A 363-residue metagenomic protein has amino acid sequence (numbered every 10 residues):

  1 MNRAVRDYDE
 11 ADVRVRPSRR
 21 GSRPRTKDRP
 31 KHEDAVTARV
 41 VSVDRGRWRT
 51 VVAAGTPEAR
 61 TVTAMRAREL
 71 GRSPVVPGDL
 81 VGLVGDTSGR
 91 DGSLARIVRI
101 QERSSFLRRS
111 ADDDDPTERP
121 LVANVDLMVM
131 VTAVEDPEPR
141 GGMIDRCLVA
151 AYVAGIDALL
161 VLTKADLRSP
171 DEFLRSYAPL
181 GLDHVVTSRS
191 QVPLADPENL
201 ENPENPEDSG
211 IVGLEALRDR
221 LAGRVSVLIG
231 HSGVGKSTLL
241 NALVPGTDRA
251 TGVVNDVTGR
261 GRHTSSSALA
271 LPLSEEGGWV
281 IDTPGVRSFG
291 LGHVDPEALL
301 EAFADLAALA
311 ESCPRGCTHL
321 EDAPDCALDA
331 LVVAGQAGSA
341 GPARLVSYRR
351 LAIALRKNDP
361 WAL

Functional and structural regions predicted by a protein language model:
M1-Y8, R16, K31-D34, A53 (+11 more regions): Helix-rich effector regions associated with P-loop NTPase G domains
R39-S42, R99: A residue-level detector for short acidic-glycine micro-motifs
G46-T50: Short aromatic-glycine-enriched beta-strand elements
T87-R108, N124-D145, I156-S169: Conserved Switch II/interswitch segment of TRAFAC-class P-loop GTPases
K164-V234: Canonical P-loop GTPase G-domain recognition
L221, L239, C317: Conserved S/T- and glycine-rich ATP-binding loop of Class I adenylate-forming
K236-G252: A conserved segment at the C-terminal end of the G1
